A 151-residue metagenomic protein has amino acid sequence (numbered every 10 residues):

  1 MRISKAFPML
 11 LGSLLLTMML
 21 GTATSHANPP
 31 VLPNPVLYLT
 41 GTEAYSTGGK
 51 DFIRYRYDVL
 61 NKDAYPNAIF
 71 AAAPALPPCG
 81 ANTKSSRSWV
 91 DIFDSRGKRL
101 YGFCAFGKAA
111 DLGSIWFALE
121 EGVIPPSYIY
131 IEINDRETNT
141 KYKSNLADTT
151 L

Functional and structural regions predicted by a protein language model:
M1-L11: Bacterial N-terminal signal peptides that target proteins for export
L10-M19: Bacterial N-terminal signal peptides
S25-A27: Boundary at the C-terminal end of the N-terminal hydrophobic targeting segment
L32-S85: Short, surface-exposed binding/anchoring microloops in extracellular/periplasmic proteins
I53-Y55, S88, I115, I129: Hydrophobic residues positioned within well-ordered beta-strands of beta-sheet architectures
W89-F93: Beta-strand signatures of extracellular beta-sandwich domains
D94-T140: Short, solvent-exposed, Trp/other aromatic-anchored flexible loops in extracytoplasmic proteins
Y142-D148: Short Trp-Ser/Thr-centered turn/loop motifs at beta-strand boundaries
